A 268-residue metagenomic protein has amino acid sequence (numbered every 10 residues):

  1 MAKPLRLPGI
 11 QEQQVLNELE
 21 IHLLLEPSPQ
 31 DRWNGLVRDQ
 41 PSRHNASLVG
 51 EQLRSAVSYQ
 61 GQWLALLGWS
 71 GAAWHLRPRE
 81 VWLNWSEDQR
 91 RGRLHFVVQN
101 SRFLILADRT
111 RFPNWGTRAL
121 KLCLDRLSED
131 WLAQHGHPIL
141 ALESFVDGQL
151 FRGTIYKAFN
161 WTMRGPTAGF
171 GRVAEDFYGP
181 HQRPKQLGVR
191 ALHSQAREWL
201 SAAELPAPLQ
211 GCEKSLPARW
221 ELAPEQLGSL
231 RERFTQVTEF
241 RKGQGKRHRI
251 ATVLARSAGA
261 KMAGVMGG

Functional and structural regions predicted by a protein language model:
M1-E26: Conserved N-terminal entry element of GNAT/NAT acetyltransferase domains
R6, W85-E87, V237-G243: Active-site-adjacent structural elements in folded domains
Q14, L48-G50, R249: Short, surface-exposed loop/turn motifs at beta-strand boundaries within globular domains
L16, S28, F151, L222-E225 (+1 more regions): Short coil/turn linker and secondary-structure boundary residues
L19-S194: Acyl-donor binding region in acyl/amide transferases
N84, T117-L120, A202-G211: Short intrinsically disordered coil segments
S194-E198, E204-G268: Dynamic "connector" segments at or just before major functional cores
